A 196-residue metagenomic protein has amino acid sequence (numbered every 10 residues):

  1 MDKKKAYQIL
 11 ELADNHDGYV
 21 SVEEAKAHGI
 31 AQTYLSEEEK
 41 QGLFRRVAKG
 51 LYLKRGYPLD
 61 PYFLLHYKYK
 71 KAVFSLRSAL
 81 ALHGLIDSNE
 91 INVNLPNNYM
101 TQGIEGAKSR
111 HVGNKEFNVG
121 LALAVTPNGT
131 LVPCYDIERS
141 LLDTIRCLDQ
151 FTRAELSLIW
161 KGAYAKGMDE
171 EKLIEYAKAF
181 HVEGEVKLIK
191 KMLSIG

Functional and structural regions predicted by a protein language model:
D2-G18: Short amphipathic alpha-helical interface segments
K4, G18-E24, V47, L51-G196: Nucleic-acid-binding surface
A27-H28: Residues within the alpha-helical elements of helix-turn-helix
Y34: Residues in the helix-turn-helix
E37-G42: Basic amphipathic alpha-helical segments that dock to polyanions
